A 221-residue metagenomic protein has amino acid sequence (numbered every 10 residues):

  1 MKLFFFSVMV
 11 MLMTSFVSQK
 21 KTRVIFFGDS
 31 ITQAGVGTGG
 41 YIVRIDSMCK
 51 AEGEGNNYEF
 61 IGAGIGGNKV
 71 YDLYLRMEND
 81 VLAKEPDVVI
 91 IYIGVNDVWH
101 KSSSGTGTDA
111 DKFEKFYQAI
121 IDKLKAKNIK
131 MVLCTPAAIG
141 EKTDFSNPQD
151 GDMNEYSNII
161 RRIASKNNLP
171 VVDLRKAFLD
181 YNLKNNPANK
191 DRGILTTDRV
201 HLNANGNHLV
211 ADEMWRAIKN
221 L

Functional and structural regions predicted by a protein language model:
M1-S7: Sec-dependent signal peptide recognition, specifically the positively charged N-region followed immediately by
F5, T14-G66, Y71, R76-E85: Serine-esterase "nucleophile elbow" of acetyl-processing enzymes
V8, G28, I93: Residues that line or immediately flank small-molecule/substrate-binding pockets and catalytic motifs
Q19, R44-D46, A51-N56, D72-L221: Alpha-helical cap/lid subdomain in secreted, periplasmic, or secretory-pathway luminal O-acyl-processing enzymes
